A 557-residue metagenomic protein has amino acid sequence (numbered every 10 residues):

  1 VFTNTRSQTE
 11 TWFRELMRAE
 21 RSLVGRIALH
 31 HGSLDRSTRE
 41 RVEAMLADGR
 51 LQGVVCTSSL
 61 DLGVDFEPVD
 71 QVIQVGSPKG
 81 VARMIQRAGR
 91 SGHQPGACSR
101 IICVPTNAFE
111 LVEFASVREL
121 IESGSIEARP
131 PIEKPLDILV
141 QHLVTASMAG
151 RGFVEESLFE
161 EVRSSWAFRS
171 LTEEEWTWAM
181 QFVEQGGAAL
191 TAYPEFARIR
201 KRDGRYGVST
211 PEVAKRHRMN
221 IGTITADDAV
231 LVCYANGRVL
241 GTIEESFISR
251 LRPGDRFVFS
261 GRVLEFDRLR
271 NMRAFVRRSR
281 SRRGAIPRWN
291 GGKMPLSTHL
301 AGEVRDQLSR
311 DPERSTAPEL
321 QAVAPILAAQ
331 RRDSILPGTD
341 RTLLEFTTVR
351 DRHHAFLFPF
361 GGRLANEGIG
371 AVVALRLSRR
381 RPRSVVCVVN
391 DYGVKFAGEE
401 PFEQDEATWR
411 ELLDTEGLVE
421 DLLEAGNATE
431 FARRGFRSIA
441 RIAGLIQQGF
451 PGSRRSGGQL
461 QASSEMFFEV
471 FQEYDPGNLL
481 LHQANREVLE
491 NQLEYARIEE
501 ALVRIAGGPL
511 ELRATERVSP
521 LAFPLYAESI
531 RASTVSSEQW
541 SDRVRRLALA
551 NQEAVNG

Functional and structural regions predicted by a protein language model:
V1-G150, V154-G204: Helicase motor core with emphasis on the C-terminal RecA-like subdomain
F159-A229, I243-E244, P287-R288, P295-G557: Extended, highly charged accessory segments
I224-A226, L251, V258: Short, well-ordered loop/turn sites that connect or cap secondary structure elements
L231-Y234, R277: Short, acidic/hydrophobic/Gly-rich beta-strand patch recurrent on exposed beta strands that often constitutes part
G237-R256: A conserved acidic, glycine/proline-rich C-terminal tail/linker
R262-R270: Short beta-strand-centered aromatic/proline hotspots
R270-P287: Short, solvent-exposed secondary-structure boundary/capping segments
